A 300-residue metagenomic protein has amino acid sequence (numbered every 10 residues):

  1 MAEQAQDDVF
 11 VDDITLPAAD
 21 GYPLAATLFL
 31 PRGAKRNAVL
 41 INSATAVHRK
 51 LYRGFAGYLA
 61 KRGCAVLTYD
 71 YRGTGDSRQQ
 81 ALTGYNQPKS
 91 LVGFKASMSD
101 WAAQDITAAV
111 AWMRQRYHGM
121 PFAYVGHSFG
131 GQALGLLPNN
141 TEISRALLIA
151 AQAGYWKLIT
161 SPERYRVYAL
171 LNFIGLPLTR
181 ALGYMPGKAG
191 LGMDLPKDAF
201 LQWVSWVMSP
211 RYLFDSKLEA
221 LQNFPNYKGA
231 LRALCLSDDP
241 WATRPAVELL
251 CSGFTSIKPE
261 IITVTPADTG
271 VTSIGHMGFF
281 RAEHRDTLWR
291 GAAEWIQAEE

Functional and structural regions predicted by a protein language model:
M1-P31: N-terminal cap/lid segment of alpha/beta-hydrolase-fold proteins
R36, I41-V47: Active-site glycine-rich loops that stabilize anionic/oxyanionic intermediates across multiple enzyme folds
R49-K89: Conserved alpha/beta-hydrolase
V92-R116: Alpha/beta-hydrolase active-site loop
V125-R211: Alpha/beta-hydrolase-fold enzymes
Y227, A233-C235: Short beta-strand/loop motif that positions the catalytic acidic residue of the alpha/beta-hydrolase fold
A242-G253: Short alpha-helix in the alpha/beta-hydrolase fold that links the catalytic acid
E260, V264-E300: Catalytic active-site module of serine/aspartate enzymes centered on a nucleophile-bearing elbow/loop
